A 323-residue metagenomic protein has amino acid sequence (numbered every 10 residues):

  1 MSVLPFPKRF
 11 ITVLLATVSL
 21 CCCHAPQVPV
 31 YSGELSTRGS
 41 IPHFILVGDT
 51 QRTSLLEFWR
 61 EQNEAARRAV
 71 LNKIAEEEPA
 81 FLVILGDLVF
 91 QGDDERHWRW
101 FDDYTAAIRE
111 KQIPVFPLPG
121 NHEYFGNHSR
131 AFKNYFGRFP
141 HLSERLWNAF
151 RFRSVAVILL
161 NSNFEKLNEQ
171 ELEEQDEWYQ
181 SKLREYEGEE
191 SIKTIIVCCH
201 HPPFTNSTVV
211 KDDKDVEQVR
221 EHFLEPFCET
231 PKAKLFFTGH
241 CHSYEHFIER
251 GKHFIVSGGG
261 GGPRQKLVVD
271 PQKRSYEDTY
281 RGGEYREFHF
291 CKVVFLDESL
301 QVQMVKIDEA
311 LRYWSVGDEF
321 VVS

Functional and structural regions predicted by a protein language model:
S2-I11: Bacterial N-terminal signal peptides that target proteins for export
F10-V18: Sec-dependent N-terminal signal peptides
L20-C22: C-terminal motif of bacterial Sec signal peptides marking the signal peptidase cleavage site
H24-H97, N206: N-terminal active-site segment of His-dependent metallophosphoesterases
V28-S36, L55-E57, D94-I195, V210-L235 (+2 more regions): Extended active-site neighborhood of metal-dependent phosphoesterases/phosphodiesterases
D49, G86-D87, G120-N121, H200 (+1 more regions): Active-site glycine-centered loops adjacent to acidic/histidine catalytic or metal-binding residues that shape
N161-S162, C198-P202, H240-C241, V305-K306: Short, well-ordered beta-to-alpha junction loops that form the rim of enzyme active sites and present histidine/acidic
Q303-S323: C-terminal/domain-terminus segments
